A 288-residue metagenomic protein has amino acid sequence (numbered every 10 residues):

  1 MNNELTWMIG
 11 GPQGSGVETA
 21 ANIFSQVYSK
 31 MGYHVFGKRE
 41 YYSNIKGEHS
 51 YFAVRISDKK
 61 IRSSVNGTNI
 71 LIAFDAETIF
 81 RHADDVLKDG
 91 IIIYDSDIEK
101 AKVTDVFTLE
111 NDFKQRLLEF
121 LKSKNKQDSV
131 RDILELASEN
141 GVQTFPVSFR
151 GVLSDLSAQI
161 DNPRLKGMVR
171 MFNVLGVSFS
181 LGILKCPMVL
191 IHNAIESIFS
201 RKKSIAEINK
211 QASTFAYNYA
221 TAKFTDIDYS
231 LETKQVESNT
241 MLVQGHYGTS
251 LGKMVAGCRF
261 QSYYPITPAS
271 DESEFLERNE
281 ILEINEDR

Functional and structural regions predicted by a protein language model:
M1-S262: Active-site cofactor/cluster-binding pocket
V17, T249, K253, G257-L276 (+2 more regions): Extended, hydrophobic alpha-helical segments in both membrane/secreted and soluble proteins
